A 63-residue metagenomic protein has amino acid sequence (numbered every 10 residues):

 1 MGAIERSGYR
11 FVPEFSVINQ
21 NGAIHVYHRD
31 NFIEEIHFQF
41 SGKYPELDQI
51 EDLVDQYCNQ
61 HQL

Functional and structural regions predicted by a protein language model:
M1-F38: N-terminal acidic leader/helix
N31-L63: Mixed-charge, Lys/Arg-enriched low-complexity segments
